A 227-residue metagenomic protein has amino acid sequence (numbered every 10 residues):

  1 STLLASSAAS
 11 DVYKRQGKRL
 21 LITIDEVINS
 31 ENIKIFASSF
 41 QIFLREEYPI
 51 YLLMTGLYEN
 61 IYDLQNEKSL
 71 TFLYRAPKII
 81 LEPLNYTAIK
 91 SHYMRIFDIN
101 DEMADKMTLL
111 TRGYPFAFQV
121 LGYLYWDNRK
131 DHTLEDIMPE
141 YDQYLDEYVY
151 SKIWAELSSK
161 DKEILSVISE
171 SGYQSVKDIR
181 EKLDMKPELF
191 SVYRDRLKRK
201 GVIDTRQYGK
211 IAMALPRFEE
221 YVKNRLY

Functional and structural regions predicted by a protein language model:
T2-Y13: Single conserved hydrophobic/aromatic residue that forms the stacking wall/gate of nucleotide- or nucleobase-binding
L21-T23, N29-E31, I35, F40-S69: Sensor-1/coupling segment of RecA-like P-loop NTPase cores
E67-E82: A short helix-turn-beta junction within AAA+ P-loop NTPase domains corresponding to the substrate/partner-engaging
I79-M103: Conserved small helical "lid"/interfacial subdomain of P-loop NTPases
A104-F116: A short helix-loop-helix "switch/interaction" segment in the helical subdomain of ASCE P-loop NTPases
Q119-L189: Winged-helix-like regulatory helical subdomains adjacent to P-loop NTPase cores
K198-Y208: A short, conserved structural fragment
R217-Y227: Short, amphipathic alpha-helical interaction segments positioned at domain boundaries
